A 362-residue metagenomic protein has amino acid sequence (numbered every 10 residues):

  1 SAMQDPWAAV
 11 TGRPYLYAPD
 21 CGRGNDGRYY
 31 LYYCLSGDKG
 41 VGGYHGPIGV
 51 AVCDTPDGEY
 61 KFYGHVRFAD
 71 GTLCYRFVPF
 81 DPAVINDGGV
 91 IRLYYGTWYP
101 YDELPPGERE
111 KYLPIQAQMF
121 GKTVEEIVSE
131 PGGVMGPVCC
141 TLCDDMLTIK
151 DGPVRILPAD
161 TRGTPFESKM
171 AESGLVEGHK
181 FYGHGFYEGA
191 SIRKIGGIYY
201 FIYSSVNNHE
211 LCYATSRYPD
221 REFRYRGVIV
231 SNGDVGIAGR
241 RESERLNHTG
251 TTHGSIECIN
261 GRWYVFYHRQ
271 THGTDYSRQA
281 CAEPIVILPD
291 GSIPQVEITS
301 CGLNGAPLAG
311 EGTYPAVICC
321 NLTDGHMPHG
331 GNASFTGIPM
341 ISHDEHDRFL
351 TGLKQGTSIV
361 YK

Functional and structural regions predicted by a protein language model:
S1-K362: Carbohydrate-active catalytic/glycan-binding domains of CAZyme proteins, especially the secreted or lumenal ectodomains
